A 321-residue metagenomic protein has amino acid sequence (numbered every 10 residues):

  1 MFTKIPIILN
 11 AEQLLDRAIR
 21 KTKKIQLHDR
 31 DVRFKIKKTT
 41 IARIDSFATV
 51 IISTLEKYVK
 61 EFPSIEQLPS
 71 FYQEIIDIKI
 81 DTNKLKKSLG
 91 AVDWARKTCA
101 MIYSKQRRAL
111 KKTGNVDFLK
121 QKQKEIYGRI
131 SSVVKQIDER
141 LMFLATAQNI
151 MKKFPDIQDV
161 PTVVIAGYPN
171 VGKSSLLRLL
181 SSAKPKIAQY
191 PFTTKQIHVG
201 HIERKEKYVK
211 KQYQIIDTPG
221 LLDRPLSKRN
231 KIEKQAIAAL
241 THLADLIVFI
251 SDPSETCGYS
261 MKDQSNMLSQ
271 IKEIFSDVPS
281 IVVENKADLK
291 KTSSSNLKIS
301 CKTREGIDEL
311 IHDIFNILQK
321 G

Functional and structural regions predicted by a protein language model:
M1-V92: N-terminal accessory targeting/assembly segments
L89-M142: Charged, amphipathic alpha-helical linker segments immediately N-terminal to NTP-binding catalytic cores
T146-D159: Pre-Walker A adenine-sensing motif
P155-Q158, L180-Q214, P219-A238, M261 (+1 more regions): Switch I (effector-binding) loop of TRAFAC-class P-loop GTPase G-domains
K173: Conserved lysine of the Walker
D223, H242-S265, P279, A287-K291: Conserved Switch II/interswitch segment of TRAFAC-class P-loop GTPases
K228-E255, S269-F275: Inter-motif core of Ras-like GTPase G domains
D277-I281, K286-G321: Canonical P-loop GTPase G-domain recognition
